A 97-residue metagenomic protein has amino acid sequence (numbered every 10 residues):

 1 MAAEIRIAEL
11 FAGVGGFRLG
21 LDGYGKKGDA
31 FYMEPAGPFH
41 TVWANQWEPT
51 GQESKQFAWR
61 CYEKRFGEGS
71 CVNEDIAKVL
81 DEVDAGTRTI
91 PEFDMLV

Functional and structural regions predicted by a protein language model:
M1-V97: Conserved active-site and SAM-binding loop architecture of S-adenosyl-L-methionine-dependent nucleic-acid
